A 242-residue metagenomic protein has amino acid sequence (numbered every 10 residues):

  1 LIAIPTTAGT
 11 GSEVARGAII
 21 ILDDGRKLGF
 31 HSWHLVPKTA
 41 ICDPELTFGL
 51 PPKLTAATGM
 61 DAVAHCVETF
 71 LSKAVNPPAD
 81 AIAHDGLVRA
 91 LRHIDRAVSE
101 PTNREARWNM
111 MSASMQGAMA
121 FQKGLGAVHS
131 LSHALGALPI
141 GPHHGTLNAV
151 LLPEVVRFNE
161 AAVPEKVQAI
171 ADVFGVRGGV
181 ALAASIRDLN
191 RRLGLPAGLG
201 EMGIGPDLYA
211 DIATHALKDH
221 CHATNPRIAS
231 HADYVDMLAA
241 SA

Functional and structural regions predicted by a protein language model:
L1-P77, K166-A169: A glycine/threonine-rich phosphate-anchoring loop and its flanking beta-alpha core in nucleotide/phosphate-binding
G9, M115-G145, D219-T224: Glycine-rich phosphate/pyrophosphate-binding beta-alpha loops
T55-M60, A79, A83, G141-T146: Short glycine/threonine-rich catalytic loop with a Thr-x-Gly-x-Asp
V63-V67, M110-G117, L131, L152 (+4 more regions): Short alpha-helical scaffolding segments that buttress acidic/His motifs in well-ordered protein cores
E68-Q122, H133-A137: Glycine-rich phosphate/diphosphate-binding loops and the adjacent beta-loop-alpha structural elements that coordinate
L138-G141, G145-L208: Gly/Pro-rich interdomain helix-loop hinge
G205-A242: Short, amphipathic C-terminal "tail helix"
